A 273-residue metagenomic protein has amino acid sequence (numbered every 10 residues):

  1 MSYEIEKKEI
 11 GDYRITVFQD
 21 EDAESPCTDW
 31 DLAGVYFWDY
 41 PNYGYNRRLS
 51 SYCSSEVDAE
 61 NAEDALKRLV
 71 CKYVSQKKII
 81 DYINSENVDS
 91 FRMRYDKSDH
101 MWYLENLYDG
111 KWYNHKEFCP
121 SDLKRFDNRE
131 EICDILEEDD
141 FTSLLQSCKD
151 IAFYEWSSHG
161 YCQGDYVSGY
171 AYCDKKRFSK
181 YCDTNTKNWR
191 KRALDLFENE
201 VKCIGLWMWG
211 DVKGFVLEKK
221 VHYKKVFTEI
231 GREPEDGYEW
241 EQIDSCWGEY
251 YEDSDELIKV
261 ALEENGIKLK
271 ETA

Functional and structural regions predicted by a protein language model:
M1-A273: Acidic interaction surfaces
